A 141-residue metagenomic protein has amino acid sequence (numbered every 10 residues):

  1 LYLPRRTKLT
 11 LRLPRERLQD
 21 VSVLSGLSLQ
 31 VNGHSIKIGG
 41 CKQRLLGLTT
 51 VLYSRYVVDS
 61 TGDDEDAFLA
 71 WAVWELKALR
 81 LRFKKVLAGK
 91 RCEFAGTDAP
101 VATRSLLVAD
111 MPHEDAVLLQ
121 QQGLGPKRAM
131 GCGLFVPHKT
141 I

Functional and structural regions predicted by a protein language model:
L1-I141: RNA-interacting cores
